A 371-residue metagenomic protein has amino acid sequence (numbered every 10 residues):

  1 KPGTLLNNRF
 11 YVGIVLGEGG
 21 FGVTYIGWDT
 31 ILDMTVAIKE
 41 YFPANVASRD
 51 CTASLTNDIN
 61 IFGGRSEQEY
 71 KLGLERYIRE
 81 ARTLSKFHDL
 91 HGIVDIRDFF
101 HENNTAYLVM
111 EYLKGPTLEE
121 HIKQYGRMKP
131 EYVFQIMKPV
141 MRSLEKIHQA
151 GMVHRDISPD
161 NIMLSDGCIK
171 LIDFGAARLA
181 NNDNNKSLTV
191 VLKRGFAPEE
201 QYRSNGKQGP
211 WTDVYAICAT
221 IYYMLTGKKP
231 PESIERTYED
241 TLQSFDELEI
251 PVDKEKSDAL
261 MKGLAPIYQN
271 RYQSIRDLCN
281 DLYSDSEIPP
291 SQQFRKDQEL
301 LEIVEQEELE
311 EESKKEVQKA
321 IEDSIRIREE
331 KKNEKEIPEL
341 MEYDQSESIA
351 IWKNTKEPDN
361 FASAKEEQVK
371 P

Functional and structural regions predicted by a protein language model:
W28-V36, F42-A47: Conserved N-lobe loop of protein kinases adjacent to the ATP-binding glycine-rich P-loop
R49-K86: AlphaC helix of the eukaryotic protein kinase fold
D98-F99: Activation-segment/catalytic-loop signature of the eukaryotic protein kinase fold
E102-T117, H121: Conserved short submotifs of the Hanks-type protein kinase catalytic core that shape the nucleotide-binding pocket
I136-M137: Activation segment signature within eukaryotic-like protein kinase domains
V140-M152: Protein kinase catalytic-loop region centered on the HRD/HxD motif
G195-P290: C-terminal lobe helix-coil module of Hanks-type protein kinase domains
